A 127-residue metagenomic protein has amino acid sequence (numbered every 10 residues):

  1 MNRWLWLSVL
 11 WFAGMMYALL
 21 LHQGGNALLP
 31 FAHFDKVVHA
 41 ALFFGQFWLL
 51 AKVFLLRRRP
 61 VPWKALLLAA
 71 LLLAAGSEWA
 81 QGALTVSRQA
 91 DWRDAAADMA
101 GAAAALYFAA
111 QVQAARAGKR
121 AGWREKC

Functional and structural regions predicted by a protein language model:
M1-A95, M99-C127: Bulky hydrophobic segments
